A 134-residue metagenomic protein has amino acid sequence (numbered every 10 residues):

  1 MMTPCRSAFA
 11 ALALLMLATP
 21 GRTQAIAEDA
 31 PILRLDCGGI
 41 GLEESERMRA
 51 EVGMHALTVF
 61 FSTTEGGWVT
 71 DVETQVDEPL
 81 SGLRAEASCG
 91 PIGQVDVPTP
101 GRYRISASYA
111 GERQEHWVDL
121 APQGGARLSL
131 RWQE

Functional and structural regions predicted by a protein language model:
M1-F9: Bacterial N-terminal signal peptides that target proteins for export
M1-M2, M16, M48, M54: Detector for methionine-enriched segments
A10-L14: Hydrophobic helical h-region of N-terminal Sec-dependent signal peptides in bacterial secretory/periplasmic proteins
A18-R22: N-terminal signal peptide c-region/cleavage motif recognized by signal peptidases
T23-C89, V95, R102, S106-E134: Short loop/turn and low-complexity linker motifs enriched in small/turn-promoting residues
